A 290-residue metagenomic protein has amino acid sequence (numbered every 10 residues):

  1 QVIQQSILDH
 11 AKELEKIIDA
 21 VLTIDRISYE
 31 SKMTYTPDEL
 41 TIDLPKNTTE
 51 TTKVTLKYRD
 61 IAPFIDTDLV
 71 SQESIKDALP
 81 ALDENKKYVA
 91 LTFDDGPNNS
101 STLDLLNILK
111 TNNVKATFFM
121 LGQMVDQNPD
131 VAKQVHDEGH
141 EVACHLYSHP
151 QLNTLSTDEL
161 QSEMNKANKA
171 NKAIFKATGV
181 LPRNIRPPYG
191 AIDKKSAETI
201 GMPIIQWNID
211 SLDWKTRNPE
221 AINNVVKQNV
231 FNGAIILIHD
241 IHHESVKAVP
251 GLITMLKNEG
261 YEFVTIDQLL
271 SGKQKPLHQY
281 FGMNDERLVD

Functional and structural regions predicted by a protein language model:
Q1-E15, I108, K172, A248-M255: Long, well-ordered alpha-helical scaffolding segments within enzyme catalytic domains, especially pronounced
Q1-K87: Compositionally biased intrinsically disordered regions enriched in Thr/Gly
E13-L14, D94, I205-W207: Substrate-binding/catalytic groove segments of enzymes that remodel or degrade extracellular structural polymers
A20, G96, F119, L212-T216: Short, flexible loop segments at the rims of nucleotide/cofactor-binding pockets, characterized by
T55-Y58, L146, G251: Composition- and surface-driven signal marking solvent-exposed, interaction-prone regions in large proteins
V70-L155, E159-A173, V180-L181, S271: Active-site beta->alpha N-cap acidic-glycine motif
D104, D126-Q127, Q134-D137, P150-D285: Catalytic domains of cell-wall/extracellular-matrix polysaccharide-remodeling enzymes, centered on de-N-acetylation
L288-D290: Short, solvent-exposed mixed-charge patches
